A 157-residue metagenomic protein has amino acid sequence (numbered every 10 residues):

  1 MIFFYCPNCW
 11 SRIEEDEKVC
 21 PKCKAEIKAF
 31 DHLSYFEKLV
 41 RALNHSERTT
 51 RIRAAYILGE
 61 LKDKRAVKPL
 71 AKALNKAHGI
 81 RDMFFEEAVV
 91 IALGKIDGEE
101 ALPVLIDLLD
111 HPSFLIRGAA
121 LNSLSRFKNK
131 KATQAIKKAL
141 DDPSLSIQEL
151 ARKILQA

Functional and structural regions predicted by a protein language model:
I2-F3, D31-A42, D63-A77, G98-D110 (+1 more regions): Amphipathic alpha-helical scaffolding segments comprising HEAT/armadillo-like alpha-solenoid repeats
C6-C9, C20-C23: Short cysteine-rich clusters marking metal-coordination/redox-active sites
I13, I27: Cys/His-rich microdomains that often coordinate metals
C23-E26, I57, A92, S123-R126 (+1 more regions): Core register positions within helices of long alpha-helical scaffolds
L43-N44, G59, N75, G94 (+3 more regions): Ankyrin-repeat helical core positions
S46-E47, A77-D82, P112-S113, P143-S144: Short inter-helical turns and helix N-cap capping residues of alpha-solenoid HEAT/ARM repeat scaffolds
A54, E86-V89, A120, A151: Conserved hydrophobic register position within alpha-solenoid helical repeats
